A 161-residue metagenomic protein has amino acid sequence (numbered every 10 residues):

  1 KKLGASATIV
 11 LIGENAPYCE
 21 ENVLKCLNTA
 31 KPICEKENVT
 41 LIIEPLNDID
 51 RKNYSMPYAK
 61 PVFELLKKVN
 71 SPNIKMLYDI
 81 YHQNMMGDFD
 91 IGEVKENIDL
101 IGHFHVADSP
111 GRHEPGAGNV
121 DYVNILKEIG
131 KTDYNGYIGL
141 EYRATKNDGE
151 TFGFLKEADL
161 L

Functional and structural regions predicted by a protein language model:
K1-K25, E35-K36, N135, Y142-T145: Structural motif corresponding to the early beta-alpha repeats
G4, N28-T29, T40, M56-Y78 (+1 more regions): Histidine-acidic metal/acid-base catalytic patches
I9-P17, I43-N53: Active-site-proximal beta-alpha loop/turn segments in soluble metabolic enzymes
A16-V23, K52-S55, P115-G118: Flexible, glycine- and charge-enriched loops at secondary-structure boundaries
V23-I43, D48-R51, A144: N-terminal/domain-start segments enriched in small and hydrophobic, helix-friendly residues, covering either
